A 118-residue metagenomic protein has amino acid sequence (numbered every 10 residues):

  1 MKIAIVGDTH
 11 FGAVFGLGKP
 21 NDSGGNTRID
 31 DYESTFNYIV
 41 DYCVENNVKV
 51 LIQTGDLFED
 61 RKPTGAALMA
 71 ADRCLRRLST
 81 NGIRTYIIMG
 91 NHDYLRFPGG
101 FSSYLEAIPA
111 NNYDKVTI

Functional and structural regions predicted by a protein language model:
M1-A70, C74: N-terminal active-site segment of His-dependent metallophosphoesterases
D22, V50, R61-I118: His/Asp/Glu-rich metal-coordinating catalytic cores of metallo-dependent phosphodiesterases/hydrolases acting on
